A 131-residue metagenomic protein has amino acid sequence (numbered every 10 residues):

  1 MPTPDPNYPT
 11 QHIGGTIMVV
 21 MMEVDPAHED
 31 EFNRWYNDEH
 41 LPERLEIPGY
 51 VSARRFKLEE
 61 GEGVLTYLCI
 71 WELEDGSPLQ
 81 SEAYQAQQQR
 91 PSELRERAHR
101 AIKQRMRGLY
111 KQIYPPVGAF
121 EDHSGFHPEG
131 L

Functional and structural regions predicted by a protein language model:
M1-L131: Macromolecular interaction modules
